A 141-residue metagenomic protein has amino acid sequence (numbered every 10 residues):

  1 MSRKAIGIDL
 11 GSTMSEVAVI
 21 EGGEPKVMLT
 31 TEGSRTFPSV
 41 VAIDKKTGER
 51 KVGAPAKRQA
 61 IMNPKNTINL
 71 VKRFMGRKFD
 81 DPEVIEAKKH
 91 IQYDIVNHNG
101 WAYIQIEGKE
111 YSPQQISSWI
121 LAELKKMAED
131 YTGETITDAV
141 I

Functional and structural regions predicted by a protein language model:
M1-P38, D44-I141: N-terminal phosphate-binding loop and flanking beta/alpha elements of the actin-like ATPase fold
